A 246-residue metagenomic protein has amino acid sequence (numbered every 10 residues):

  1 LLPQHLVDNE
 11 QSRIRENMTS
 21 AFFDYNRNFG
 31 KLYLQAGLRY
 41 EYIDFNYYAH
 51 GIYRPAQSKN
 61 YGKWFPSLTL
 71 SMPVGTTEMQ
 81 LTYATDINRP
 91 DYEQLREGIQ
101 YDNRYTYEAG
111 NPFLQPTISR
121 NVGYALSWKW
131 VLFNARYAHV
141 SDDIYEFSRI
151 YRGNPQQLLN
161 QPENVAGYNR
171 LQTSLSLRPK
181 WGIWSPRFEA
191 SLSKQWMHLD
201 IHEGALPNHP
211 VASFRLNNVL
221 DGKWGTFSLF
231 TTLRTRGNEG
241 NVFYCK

Functional and structural regions predicted by a protein language model:
L1-P3, N46-R54, Y92-Q100, Y105-Y107 (+5 more regions): Outer-membrane beta-barrel translocator domains and adjoining extracellular loop/strand segments of Gram-negative
E10-E16, I87-S141, L158-Q172: Outer-membrane beta-barrel signature, preferentially recognizing the C-terminal barrel domain of Gram-negative
S12, G51-N60, P112-Q115, G240-Y244: Outer-membrane beta-barrel proteins
E16-R54, Y61-S67, S185-L192, S213-G237: Surface-exposed extracellular loop regions of Gram-negative outer-membrane beta-barrel proteins
N17-F23, W64-L70, M79, R120-Y124 (+3 more regions): Hydrophobic, lipid-facing positions within transmembrane beta-strands of outer-membrane proteins
R27-K31, Y40-N46, M72-T76, Y83-R89 (+7 more regions): Transmembrane beta-strands of outer-membrane beta-barrel pores
S141, L159-N241: Gram-negative outer-membrane beta-barrel transporters
